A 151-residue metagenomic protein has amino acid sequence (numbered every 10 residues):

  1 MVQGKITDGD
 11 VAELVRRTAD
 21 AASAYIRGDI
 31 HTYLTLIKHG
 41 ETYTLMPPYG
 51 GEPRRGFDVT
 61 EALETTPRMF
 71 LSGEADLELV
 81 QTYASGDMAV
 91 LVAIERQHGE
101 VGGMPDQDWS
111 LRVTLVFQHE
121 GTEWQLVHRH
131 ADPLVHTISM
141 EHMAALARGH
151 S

Functional and structural regions predicted by a protein language model:
M1, W109-E141: Short beta-strand edge/turn micro-motifs at domain boundaries
M1-H39, A145-S151: Short, low-complexity N-terminal intrinsically disordered segments enriched in polar/charged residues
G9, I30-G86, I94: A solvent-exposed, acidic/Ser-Thr-rich amphipathic alpha-helical stretch
A21, T60-L63, L77-T82, E95-Q97 (+2 more regions): Hydrophobic/aromatic beta-strand elements that line small-molecule binding cavities or substrate pockets in beta-rich
Y43-L45, L91, L126-H128: Short hydrophobic/aromatic-rich beta-strand segments that constitute the beta-sheet cores of beta-sandwich/beta-barrel
E52, Q97-G99, P133: Short, surface-exposed beta-strand-loop junctions and turns on beta-sheet-rich folds
M69-S72, H98-Q107: Short, cysteine-centered beta-strand-loop-beta hairpins and adjacent loop/turn segments enriched in charged/polar
T82-V90, M104, F117-Q125: A short, structured loop/turn motif at beta-sheet edges
